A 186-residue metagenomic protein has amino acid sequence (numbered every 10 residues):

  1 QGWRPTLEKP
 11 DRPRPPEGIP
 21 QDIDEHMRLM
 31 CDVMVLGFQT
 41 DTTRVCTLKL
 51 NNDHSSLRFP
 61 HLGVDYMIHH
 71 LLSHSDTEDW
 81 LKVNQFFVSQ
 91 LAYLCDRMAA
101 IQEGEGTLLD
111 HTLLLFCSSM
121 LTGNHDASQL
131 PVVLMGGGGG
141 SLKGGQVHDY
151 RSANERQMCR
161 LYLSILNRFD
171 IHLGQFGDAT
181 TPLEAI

Functional and structural regions predicted by a protein language model:
Q1-I186: Ligand-binding pockets and gating/stacking loops
